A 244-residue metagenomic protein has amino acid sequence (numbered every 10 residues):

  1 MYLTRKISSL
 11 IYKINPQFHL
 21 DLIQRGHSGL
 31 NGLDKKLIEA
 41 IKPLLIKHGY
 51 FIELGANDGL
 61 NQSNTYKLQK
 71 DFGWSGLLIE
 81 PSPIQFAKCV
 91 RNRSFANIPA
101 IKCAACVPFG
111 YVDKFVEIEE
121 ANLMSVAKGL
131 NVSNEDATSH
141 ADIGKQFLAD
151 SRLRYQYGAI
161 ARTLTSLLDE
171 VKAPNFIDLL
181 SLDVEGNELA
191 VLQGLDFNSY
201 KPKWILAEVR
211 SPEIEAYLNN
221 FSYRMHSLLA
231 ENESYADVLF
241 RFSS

Functional and structural regions predicted by a protein language model:
M1-S244: Phosphate/nucleotide-binding beta-alpha loop and adjacent structural elements of enzyme active sites
